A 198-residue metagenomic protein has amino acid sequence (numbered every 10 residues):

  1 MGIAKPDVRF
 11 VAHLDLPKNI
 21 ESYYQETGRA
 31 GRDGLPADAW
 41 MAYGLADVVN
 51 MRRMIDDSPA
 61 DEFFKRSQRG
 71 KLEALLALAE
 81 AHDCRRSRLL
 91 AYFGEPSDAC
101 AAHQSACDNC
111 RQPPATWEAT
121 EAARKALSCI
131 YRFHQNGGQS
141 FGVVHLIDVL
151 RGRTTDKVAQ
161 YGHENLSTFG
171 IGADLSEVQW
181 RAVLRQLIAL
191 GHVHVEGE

Functional and structural regions predicted by a protein language model:
I3-Q179, V183: C-terminal helicase lobe
L89, L184-G197: A short, conserved structural fragment
